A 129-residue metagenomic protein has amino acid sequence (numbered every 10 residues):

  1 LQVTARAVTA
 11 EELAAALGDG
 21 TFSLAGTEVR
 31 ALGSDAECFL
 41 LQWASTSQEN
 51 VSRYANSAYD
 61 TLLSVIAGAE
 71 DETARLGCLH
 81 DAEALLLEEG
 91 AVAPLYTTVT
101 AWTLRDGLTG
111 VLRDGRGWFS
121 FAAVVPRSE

Functional and structural regions predicted by a protein language model:
L1, G18, F22, R30 (+4 more regions): Hydrophobic alpha-helix feature that most strongly marks membrane-spanning transmembrane helices and their immediate
L1-A44, Q48, C78: Periplasmic binding protein-like
E11, A15, D19, S57-S64 (+1 more regions): Solvent-exposed, polar/charged alpha-helical surfaces in well-ordered, non-transmembrane soluble domains, broadly
A16-G20, C38-G68, T97-E129: Short, solvent-exposed loop/beta-turn-alpha elements that line the ligand-binding surface or hinge of extracytoplasmic
A25-E28, E70-D106: Bilobed periplasmic-binding protein-like "clamshell/Venus-flytrap" ligand-binding domains
